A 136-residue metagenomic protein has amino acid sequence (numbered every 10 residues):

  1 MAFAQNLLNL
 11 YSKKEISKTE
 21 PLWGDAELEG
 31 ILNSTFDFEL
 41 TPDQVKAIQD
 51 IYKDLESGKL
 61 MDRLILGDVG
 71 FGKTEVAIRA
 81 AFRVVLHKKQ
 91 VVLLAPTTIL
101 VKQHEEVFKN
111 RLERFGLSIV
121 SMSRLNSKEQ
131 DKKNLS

Functional and structural regions predicted by a protein language model:
M1-F71, E75-L93: Pre-Walker A segment
D68, P96-T97, R124: Walker A/P-loop NTP-binding motif of AAA+ ATPase domains
G72, Q103, E129-Q130: Residues that form or flank phosphate/diphosphate-binding pockets in enzymes that use nucleotide phosphates
I78, E105-E106, D131-K133: Conserved strand-to-helix beginnings and helix N-cap segments that scaffold or border functional pockets
L86, L112-L117: Short helix-capping segments at alpha-helix termini
Q90-L100, V120: Conserved RecA-like ASCE P-loop NTPase motor core of nucleic-acid helicases/translocases
Q103-R114: Active-site-proximal loop->helix
N110-R111, M122-S136: Conserved motor-coupling elements within RecA-like helicase/translocase cores
